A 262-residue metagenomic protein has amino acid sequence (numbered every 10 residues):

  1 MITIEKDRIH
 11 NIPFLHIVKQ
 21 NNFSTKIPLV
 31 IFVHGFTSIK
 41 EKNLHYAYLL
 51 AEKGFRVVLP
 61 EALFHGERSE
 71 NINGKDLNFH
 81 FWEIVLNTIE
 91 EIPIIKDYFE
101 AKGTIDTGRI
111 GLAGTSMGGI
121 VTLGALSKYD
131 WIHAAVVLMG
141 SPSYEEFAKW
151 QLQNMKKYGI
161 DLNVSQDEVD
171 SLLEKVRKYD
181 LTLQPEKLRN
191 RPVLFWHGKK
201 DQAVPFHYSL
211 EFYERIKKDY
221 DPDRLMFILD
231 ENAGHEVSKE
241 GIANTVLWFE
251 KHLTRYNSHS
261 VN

Functional and structural regions predicted by a protein language model:
M1-T25: N-terminal cap/lid segment of alpha/beta-hydrolase-fold proteins
T25-G35: Short beta-strand element of the alpha/beta-hydrolase
F36-Y48: The serine-hydrolase catalytic nucleophile loop
L49-K75: Conserved alpha/beta-hydrolase
N78-G103: Alpha/beta-hydrolase active-site loop
D97-Q153: Primarily recognizes the serine-hydrolase "nucleophile elbow" in alpha/beta-hydrolase and SGNH/GDSL folds
E146-P205: The feature captures the conserved acid-bearing segment of alpha/beta-hydrolase catalytic domains
L210, E214-N262: C-terminal catalytic histidine-bearing segment of alpha/beta-hydrolase fold enzymes
